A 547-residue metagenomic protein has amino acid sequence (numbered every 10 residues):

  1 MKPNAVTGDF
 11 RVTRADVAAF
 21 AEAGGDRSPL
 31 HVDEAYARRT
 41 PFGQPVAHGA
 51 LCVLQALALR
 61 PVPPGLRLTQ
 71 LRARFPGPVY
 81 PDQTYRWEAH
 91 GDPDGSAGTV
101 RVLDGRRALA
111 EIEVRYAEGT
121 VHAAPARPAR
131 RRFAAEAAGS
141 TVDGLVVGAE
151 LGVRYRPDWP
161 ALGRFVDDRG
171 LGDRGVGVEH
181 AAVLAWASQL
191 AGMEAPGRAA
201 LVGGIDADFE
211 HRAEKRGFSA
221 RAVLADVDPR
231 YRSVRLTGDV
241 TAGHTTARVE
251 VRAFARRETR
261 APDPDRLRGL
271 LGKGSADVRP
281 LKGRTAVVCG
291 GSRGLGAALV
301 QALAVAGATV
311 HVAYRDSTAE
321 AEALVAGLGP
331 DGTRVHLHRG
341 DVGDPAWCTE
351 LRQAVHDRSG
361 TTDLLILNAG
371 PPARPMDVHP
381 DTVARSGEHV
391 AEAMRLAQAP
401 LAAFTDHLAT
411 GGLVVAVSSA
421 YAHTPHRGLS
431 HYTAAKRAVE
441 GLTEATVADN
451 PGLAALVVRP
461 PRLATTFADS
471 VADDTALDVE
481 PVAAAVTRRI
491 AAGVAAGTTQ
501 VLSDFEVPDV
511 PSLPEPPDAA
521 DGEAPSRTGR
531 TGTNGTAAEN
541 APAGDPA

Functional and structural regions predicted by a protein language model:
M1-R67, G119-G204: Hot-dog-fold acyl-thioester-processing enzymes
M1-V12, L66-V142, F209-G283: HotDog/MaoC-like acyl-thioester-processing domains
R257, R395, L453, V457-R459 (+3 more regions): C-terminal helical subdomain
K273, P371, H379, L413-A438 (+2 more regions): Catalytic loop of short-chain dehydrogenase/reductase
C289, T362-G370, A416, L456: Rossmann-fold scaffold of SDR-type NAD(P)-dependent oxidoreductases
S292-R293: Conserved glycine-rich cofactor-binding loop
A308-E322: Conserved glycine-rich Rossmann-like NAD(P)H-binding loop of the short-chain dehydrogenase/reductase
H379-A399, V439: Catalytic Tyr-X3-Lys loop
